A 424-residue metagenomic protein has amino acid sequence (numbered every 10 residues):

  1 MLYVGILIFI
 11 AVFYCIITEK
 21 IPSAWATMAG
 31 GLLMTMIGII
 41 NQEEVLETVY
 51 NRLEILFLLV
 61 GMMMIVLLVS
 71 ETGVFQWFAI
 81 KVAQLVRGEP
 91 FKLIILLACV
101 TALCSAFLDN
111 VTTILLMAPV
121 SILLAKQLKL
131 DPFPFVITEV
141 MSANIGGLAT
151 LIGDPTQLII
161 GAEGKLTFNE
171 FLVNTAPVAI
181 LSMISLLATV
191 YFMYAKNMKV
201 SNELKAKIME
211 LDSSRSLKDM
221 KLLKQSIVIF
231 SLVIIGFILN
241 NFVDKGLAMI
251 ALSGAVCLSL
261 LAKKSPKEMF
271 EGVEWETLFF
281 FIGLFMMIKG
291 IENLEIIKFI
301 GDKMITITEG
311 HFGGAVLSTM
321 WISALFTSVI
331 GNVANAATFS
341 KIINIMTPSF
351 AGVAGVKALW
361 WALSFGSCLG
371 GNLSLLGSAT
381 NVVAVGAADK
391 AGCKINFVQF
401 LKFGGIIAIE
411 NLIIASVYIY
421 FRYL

Functional and structural regions predicted by a protein language model:
M1-V69, A176-M183, L187-D302, I395 (+1 more regions): Hydrophobic transmembrane alpha-helices of multi-pass small-molecule transporters
A11-I21, V100-D109, V140-I152, L239-F242 (+2 more regions): Transmembrane alpha-helix interface/packing and boundary motifs in multi-pass membrane proteins, characterized by
T27-M34, M63, I94-T101, I114 (+11 more regions): Alpha-helical transmembrane segments of multi-pass membrane proteins, especially transporters and channels
Q42-D131, W275-G352: Membrane-embedded alpha-helical segments and adjacent helix-loop junctions characteristic of multi-pass solute
T112-L123, V136, T150-G164, I300-D302 (+3 more regions): Re-entrant/interfacial helical elements at transmembrane boundaries that shape and gate the permeation pathway
L124-K196, V200-E203, A351, G355 (+1 more regions): Membrane-core helix-loop-helix motifs of multi-pass transport proteins
L172-S182, G314-L424: C-terminal transmembrane helix pair
